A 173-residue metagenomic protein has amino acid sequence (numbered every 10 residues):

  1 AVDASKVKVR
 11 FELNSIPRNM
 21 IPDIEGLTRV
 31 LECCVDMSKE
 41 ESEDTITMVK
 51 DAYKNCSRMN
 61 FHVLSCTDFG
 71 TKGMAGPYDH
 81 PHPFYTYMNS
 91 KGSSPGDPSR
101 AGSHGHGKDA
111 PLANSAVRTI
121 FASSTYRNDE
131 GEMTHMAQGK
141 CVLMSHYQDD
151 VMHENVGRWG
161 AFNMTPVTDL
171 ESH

Functional and structural regions predicted by a protein language model:
A1-N19, L27-K54, G107-L112: Conserved ATP-binding N-box helix of the HATPase_c
A1-S5, N19, H153-V156, N163-H173: N-terminal assembly/transducer modules of large multi-domain enzymes, emphasizing dimerization/partner-binding
K6-V9, D23-E25, S99, I120-N163: Flexible phosphate/Mg2+-sensing switch loops adjacent to catalytic phosphate-binding sites
M20-G26, T71, A75: Short, solvent-exposed beta-strand-terminating loops
T28-C33, P83-Y87, C141-L143: Short, low-complexity, polar/charged sequence segments that are solvent-exposed and flexible
K39-D51, R158-H173: A Trp-anchored, charged/polar loop motif used as the substrate-binding/catalytic surface of acyl/ester-handling
S42-G131, M136: Flexible ATP-lid and adjacent glycine-rich G1/G2 motifs of the Bergerat
Y78, A110-L112, M144, F162-T165: Basic, gly/Ser/Thr/Pro-rich low-complexity segments located predominantly at protein N termini
